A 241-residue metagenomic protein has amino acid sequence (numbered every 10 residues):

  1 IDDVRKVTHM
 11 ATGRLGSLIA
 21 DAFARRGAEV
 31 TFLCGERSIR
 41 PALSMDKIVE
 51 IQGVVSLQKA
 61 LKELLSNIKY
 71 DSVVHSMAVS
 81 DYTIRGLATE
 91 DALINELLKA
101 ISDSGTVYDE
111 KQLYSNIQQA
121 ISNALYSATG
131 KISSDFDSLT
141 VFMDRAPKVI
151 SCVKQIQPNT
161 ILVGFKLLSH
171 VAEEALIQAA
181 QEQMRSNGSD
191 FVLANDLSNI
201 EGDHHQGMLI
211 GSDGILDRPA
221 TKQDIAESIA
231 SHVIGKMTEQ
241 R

Functional and structural regions predicted by a protein language model:
I1-R241: A cross-family phosphate/adenosyl-ligand binding-site feature
